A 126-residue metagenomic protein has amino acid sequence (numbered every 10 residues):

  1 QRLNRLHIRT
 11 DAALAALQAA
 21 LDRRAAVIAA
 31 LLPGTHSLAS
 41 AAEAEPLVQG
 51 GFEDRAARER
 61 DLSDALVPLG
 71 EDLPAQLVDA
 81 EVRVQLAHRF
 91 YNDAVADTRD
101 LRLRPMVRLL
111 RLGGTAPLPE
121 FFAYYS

Functional and structural regions predicted by a protein language model:
Q1-S126: A helix-centric hydrophobic-segment signal that preferentially recognizes long, alpha-helical stretches used
